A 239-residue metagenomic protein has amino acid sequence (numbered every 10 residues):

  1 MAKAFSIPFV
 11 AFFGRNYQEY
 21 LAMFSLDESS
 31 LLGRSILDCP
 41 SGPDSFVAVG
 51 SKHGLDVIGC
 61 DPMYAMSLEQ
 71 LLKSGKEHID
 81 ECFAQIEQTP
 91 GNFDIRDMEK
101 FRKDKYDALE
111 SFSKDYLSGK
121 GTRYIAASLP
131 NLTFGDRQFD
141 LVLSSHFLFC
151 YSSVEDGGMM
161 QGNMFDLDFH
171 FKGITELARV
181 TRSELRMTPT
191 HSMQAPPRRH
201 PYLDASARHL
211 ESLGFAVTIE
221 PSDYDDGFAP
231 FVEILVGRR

Functional and structural regions predicted by a protein language model:
M1-G33, S45-H53, A65-K76: Class I SAM-dependent methyltransferase Rossmann-like catalytic core, especially the SAM/SAH-binding loop
D38, G42-P43: Conserved glycine-rich SAM-binding loop
K52-T122: Class I S-adenosyl-L-methionine-dependent methyltransferase module
A127-L143: A short acidic, Gly/Pro-enriched loop at the edge of an enzyme's catalytic core that lines a small-molecule cofactor
S145-C150: Residues lining the SAM
Q161-E184: A short glycine-rich, Lys/Arg-flanked "PGG" loop and its adjoining helix->strand segment in the class I
P189-H191: Acidic carboxylate diad motif detector
M193-R239: Class I S-adenosyl-L-methionine
